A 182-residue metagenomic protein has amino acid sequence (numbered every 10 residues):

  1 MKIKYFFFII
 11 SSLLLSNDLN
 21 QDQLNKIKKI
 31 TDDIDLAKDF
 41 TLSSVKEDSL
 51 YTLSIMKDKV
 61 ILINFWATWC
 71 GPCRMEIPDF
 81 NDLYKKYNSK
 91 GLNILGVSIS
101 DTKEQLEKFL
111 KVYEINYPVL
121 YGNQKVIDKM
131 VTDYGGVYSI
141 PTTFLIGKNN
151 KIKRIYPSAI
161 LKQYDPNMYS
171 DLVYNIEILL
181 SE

Functional and structural regions predicted by a protein language model:
K4-L13: Sec-dependent N-terminal signal peptides
L19-L53: N-terminal "domain-start" segment that seeds a small globular fold
M56-K59, S89, I115-N116: Active-site acidic short loop of glycosyltransferases
K57, F65-D82: Conserved redox-active cysteine motifs that mediate thiol-disulfide chemistry, especially di-cysteine Cys-X(1-2)-Cys
V60-I61, P141: Alpha/beta-hydrolase fold active-site loops
I63, L95, L120: Rossmann-like NAD(H)/NADP(H) cofactor-binding core
M75-E114, Q124-V131: Structural microenvironment flanking redox-active thiols in thiol-disulfide oxidoreductases
V112-I115, G122-N175: Thiol/disulfide oxidoreductase modules built on the thioredoxin-like
